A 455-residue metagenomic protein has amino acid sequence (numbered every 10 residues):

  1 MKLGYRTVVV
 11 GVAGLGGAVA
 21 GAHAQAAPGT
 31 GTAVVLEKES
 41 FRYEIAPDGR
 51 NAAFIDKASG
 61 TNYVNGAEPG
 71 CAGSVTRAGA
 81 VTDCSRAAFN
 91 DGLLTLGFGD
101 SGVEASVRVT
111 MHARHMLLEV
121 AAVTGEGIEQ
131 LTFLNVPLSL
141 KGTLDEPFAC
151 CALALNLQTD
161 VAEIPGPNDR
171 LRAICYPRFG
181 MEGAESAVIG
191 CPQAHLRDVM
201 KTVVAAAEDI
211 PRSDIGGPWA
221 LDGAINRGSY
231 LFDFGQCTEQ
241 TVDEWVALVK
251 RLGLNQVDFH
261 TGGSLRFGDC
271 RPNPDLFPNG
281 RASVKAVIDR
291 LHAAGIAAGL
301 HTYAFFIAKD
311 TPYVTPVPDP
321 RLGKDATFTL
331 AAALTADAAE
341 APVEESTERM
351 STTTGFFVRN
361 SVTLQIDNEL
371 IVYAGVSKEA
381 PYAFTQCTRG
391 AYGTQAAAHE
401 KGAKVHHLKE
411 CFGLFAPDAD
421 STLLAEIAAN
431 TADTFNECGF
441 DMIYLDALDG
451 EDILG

Functional and structural regions predicted by a protein language model:
M1-V9: Bacterial N-terminal signal peptides that target proteins for export
V9-A18: Bacterial N-terminal signal peptides
A22-A26: Boundary at the C-terminal end of the N-terminal hydrophobic targeting segment
L36-T261, A286, R290, A294-A298 (+1 more regions): Carbohydrate-recognition beta-sandwich/jelly-roll modules in extracellular/periplasmic carbohydrate-active proteins
D48, A105-H115, I128-L144, R349-N368 (+1 more regions): Extended Gly/Ser/Thr-rich low-complexity repeat segments, especially those forming or decorating extracellular
R212-T238, C387, Y392-A425: Mobile, glycine- and charge-enriched loop segments and immediately flanking short secondary-structure elements within
S229-A326, K409-A432, C438-L454: Aromatic-lined carbohydrate-binding/catalytic grooves of carbohydrate-active enzymes
A304, K309-R389, G393-A396: Autoprocessing Asn-cyclization modules and mimics
